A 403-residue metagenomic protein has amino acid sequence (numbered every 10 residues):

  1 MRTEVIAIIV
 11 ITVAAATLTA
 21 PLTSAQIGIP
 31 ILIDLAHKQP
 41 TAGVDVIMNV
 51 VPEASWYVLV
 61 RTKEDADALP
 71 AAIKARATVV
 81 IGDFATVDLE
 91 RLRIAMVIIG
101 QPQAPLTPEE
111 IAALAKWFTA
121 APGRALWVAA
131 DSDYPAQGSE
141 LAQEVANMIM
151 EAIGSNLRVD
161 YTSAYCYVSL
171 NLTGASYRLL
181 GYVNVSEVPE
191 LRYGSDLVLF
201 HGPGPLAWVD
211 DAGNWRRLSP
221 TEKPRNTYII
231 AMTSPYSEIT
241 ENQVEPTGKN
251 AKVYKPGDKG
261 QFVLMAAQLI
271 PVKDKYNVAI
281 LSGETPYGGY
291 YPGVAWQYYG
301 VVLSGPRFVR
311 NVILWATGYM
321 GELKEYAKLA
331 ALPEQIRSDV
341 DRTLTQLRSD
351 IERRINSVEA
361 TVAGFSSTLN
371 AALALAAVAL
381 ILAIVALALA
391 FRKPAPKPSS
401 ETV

Functional and structural regions predicted by a protein language model:
M1-G28: Hydrophobic secretory-pathway targeting helix
T19-N370: Short, surface-exposed patches at the edges or C-terminal ends of soluble domains, predominantly
W315, S366-A395: Single-pass membrane-anchoring alpha-helices
A395-V403: Cytoplasmic C-terminal tails of single-pass
